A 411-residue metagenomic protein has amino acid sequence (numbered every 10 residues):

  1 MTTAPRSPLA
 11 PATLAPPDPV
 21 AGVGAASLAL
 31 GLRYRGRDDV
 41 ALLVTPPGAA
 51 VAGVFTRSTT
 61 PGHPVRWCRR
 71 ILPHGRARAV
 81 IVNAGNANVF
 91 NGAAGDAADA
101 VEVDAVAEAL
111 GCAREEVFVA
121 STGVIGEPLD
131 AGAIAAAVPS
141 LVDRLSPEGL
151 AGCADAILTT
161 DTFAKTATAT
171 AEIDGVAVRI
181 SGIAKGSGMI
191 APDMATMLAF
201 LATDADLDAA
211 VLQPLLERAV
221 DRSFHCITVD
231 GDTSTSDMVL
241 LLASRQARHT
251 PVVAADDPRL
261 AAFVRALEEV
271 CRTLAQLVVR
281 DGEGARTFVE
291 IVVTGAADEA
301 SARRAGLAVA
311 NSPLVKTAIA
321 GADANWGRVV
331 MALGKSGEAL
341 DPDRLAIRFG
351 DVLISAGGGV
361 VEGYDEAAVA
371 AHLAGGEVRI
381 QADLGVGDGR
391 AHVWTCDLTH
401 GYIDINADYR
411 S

Functional and structural regions predicted by a protein language model:
T2-A98, D104-S411: A structural signal for small-residue-enriched, beta-sheet-centric alpha/beta enzyme cores and oligomeric scaffold folds
